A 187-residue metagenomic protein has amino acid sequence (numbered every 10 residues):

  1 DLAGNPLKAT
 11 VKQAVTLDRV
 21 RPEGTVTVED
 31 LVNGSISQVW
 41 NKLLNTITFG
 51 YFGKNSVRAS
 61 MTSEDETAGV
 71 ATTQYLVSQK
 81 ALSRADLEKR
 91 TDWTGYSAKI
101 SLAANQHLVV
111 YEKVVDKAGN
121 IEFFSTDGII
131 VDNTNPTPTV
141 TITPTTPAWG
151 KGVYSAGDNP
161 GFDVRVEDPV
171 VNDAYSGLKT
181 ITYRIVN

Functional and structural regions predicted by a protein language model:
D1-N187: Low-complexity, disordered linker/stalk regions enriched in Pro/Thr/Ser/Gly
